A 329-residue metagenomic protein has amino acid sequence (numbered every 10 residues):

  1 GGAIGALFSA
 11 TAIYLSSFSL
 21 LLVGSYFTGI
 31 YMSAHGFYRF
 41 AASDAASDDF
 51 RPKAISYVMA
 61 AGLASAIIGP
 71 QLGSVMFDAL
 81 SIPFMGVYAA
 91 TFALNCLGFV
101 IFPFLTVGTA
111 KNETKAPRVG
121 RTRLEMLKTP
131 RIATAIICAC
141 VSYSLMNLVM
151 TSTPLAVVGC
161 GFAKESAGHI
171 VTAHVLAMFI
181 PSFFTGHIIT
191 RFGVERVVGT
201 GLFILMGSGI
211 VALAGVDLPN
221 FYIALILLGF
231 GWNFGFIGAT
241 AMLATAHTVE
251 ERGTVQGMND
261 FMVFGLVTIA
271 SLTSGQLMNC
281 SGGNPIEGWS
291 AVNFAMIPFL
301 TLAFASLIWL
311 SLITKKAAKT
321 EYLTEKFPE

Functional and structural regions predicted by a protein language model:
G1-L15, I204-V216: C-terminal ends and interior cores of transmembrane alpha-helices in multi-pass membrane transporters/permeases
F18-L20, D48, Y57-P103: Helix-loop-helix hairpin linking two adjacent transmembrane segments in secondary transporters
G24-A60: Cytoplasmic helix-loop-helix junction between adjacent transmembrane helices in 12-TM secondary transporters
V75-A93, Q276-L300: A membrane-interface helix-boundary motif in multi-pass transporters
F77, P181-V194, M278: Helix-to-loop junctions at the C-terminal end of transmembrane segments in multipass secondary transporters
F92-E113, S306-S311: C-terminal membrane-cytosol helix-exit motif in multi-pass small-molecule transporters
V107-I136, E325-E329: Juxtamembrane intracellular "pre-TM" segments in multi-pass secondary transporters
E250-G283: A late C-terminal transmembrane helix in Major Facilitator Superfamily
